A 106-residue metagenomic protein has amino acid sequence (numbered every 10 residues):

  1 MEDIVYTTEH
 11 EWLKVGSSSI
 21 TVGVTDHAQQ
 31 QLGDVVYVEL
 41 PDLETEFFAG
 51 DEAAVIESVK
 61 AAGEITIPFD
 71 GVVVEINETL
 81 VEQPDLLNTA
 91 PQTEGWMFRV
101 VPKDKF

Functional and structural regions predicted by a protein language model:
M1-V55, Q83-F106: Acidic, low-complexity mobile loops and tails
V5, K60, E64: ABC ATPase A-loop
Q30, V72-V73, T79-L80: Short, charged/polar surface micro-motifs in flexible loops or helix N-caps
E46, E64, D70-V72: Beta-solenoid/beta-rich acyl/carboxylate-transfer cores
E52, S58-V59, I76-E78: Short, surface-exposed secondary-structure boundary micro-motifs
S58-A61, F69: Periplasm/extracytoplasmic soluble domains of Gram-negative envelope assemblies and related organellar analogs
F69, N77, P102-D104: Generic hydrophobic/packing signal
